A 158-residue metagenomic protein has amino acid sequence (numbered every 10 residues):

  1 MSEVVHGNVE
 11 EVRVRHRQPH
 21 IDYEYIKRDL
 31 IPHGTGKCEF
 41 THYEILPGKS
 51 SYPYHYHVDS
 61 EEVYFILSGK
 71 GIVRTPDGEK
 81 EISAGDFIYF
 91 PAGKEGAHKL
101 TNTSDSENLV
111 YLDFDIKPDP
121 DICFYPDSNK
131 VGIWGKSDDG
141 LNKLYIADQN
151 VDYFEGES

Functional and structural regions predicted by a protein language model:
M1-K37, Y125-S158: A short, N-terminal "cap"/entry segment at the start of jelly-roll beta-barrel domains of the cupin/DSBH fold
T41-H57, E95: Conserved short histidine dyad/triad with adjacent acidic residue
H42, T75-D77, N102, D113: Residue-level recognition of conserved beta-strand positions in structured domain cores
D59-E61, F65-I72, P76: Glycine- and acidic-residue-biased ligand/ion/polar-headgroup-sensing regions
P76-G93: Short acidic-glycine-tyrosine-enriched beta hairpin
A92-P120: Ligand-binding loop in jelly-roll beta-barrel domains
